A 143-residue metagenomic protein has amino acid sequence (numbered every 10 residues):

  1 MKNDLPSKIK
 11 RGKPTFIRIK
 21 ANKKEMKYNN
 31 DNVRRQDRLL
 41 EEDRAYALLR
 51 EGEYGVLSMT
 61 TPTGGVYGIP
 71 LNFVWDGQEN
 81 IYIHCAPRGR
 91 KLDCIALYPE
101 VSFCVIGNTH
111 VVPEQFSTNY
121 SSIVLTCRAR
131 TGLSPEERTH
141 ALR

Functional and structural regions predicted by a protein language model:
F16, K23-Q36, H110-R143: Charged, gly/pro-rich active-site loop segments
N30-V56: Short, basic/aromatic recognition patches
D37, Y46, R90-D93, F103: Anion-coordinating catalytic cores for phosphoryl-, nucleotidyl-, and glycosidic chemistry
G52-P87, F103: Short beta-strand segments
L92-A96, S102-E114, T118: Helix-adjacent hinge/juxtasegments
